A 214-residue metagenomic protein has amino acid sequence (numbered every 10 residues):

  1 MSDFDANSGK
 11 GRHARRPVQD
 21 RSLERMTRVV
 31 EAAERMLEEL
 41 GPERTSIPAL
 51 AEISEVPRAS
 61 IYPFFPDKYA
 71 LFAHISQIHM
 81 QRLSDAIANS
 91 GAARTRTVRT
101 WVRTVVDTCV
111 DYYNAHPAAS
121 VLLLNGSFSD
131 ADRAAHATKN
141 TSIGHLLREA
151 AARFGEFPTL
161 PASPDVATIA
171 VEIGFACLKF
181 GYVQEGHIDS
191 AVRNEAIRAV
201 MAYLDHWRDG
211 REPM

Functional and structural regions predicted by a protein language model:
M1-E24, R208-M214: N-terminal intrinsically disordered/low-complexity leader segments
S22-A33, L50, I75-L83: Generic hydrophobic, amphipathic alpha-helix propensity
R28, M36-A70, H74: Helix-turn-helix
F72-H79, A86, L123, K139 (+1 more regions): Alpha-helical DNA-contacting segments of helix-turn-helix folds
I75-W101: Amphipathic alpha-helical linker/stalk segments
S84, T100-D107, D111-A115, A131-E156 (+2 more regions): Amphipathic alpha-helical packing segments from all-alpha helical-bundle domains
N89-A93, L122-D130: Short linear capping/connector segments at secondary-structure termini
V121, N125, R133, R153-V200 (+1 more regions): Hydrophobic/aromatic-rich alpha-helical bundle segments in the mid-to-C-terminal region
